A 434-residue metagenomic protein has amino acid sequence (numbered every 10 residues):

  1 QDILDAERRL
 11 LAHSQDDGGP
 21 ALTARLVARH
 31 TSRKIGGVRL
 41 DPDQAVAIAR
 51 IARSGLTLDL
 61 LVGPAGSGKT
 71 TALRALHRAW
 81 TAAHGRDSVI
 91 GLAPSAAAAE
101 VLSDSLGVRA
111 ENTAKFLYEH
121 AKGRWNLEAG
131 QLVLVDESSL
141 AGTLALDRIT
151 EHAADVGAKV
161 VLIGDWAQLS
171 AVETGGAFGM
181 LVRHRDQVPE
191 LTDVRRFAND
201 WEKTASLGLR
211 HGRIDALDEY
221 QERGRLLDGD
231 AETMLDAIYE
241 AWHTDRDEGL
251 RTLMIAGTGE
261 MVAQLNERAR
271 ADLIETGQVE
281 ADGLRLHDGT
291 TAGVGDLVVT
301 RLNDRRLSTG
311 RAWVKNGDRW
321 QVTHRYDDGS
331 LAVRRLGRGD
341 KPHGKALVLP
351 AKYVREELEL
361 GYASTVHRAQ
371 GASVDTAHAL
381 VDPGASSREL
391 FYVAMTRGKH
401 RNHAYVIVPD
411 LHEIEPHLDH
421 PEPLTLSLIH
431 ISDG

Functional and structural regions predicted by a protein language model:
A6-R33, V46-A47, D155, I163-H343 (+2 more regions): Conserved helicase motor core of P-loop NTPases
L10, I51, G295, G371 (+1 more regions): Hydrophobic, well-ordered secondary-structure elements that form the walls of internal hydrophobic environments
V38-G55: N-terminal pre-P-loop "Q-motif" helix
Q44, S95, T258, G371: Short, conserved phosphate/pyrophosphate- and ester-handling motifs at nucleotide-, phospho-/glycolipid
L58-Q221: ASCE P-loop NTPase helicase motor core
T81, G107, S138, R301-N303 (+3 more regions): Short, surface-exposed secondary-structure boundary micro-motifs
G91, L162, M254, A379 (+1 more regions): Structural beta-sheet core signal
H211, T309-R311, N316-L428, S432-G434: C-terminal accessory regions
